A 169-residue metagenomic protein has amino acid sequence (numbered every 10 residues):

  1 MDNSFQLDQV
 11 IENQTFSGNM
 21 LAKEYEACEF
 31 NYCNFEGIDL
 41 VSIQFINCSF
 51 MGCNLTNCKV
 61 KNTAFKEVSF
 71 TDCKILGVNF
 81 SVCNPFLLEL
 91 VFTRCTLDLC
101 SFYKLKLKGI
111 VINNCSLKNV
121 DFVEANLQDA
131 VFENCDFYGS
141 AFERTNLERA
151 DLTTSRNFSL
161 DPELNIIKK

Functional and structural regions predicted by a protein language model:
M1-K169: Tandem repeat scaffolds
